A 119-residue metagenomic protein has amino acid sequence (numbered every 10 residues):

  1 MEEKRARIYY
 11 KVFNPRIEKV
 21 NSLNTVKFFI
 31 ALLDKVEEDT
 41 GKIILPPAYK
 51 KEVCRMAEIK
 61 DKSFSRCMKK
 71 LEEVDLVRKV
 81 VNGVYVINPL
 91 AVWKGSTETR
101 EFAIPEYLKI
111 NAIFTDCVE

Functional and structural regions predicted by a protein language model:
M1-A48: Short recognition helix of helix-turn-helix/winged-helix DNA-binding domains
R7-I8, L76, A103: Exposed alpha-helical structural elements
V12, K19, I59, V86 (+2 more regions): Intrinsically disordered, low-complexity peptide-like regions
L23-K27, I59-R66, F102: Short, well-structured alpha-helical interface segments that form or flank functional binding sites
N24, K79-G83, E119: Generic structural signal for short, solvent-exposed loop/turn connectors between secondary structure elements
K35-W93: Winged helix-turn-helix DNA-binding recognition segment
V92-E119: Short, amphipathic alpha-helical interaction segments positioned at domain boundaries
